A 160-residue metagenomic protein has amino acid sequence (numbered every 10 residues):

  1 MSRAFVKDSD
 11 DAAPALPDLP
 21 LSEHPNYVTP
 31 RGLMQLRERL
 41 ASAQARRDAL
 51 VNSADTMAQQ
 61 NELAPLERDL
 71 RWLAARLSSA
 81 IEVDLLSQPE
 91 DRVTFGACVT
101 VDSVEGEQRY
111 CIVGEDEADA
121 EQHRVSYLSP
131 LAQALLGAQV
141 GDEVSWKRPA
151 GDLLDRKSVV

Functional and structural regions predicted by a protein language model:
M1-R76: Helix-rich terminal scaffold detector
F5, L50, A64-E67, W72-S79 (+5 more regions): Bulky hydrophobic/aromatic packing residues
A12, P17-P20, H24-Y27, M57 (+7 more regions): Generic preference for well-ordered secondary structure
S42-A45, S79, Q133-V140: Short, intrinsically disordered, mixed-charge
S79-P89: Active-site phosphate-binding and catalytic loops of NTP-dependent enzymes
S87-D155: Non-DNA-binding regulatory cores of transcription-related proteins, predominantly C-terminal effector-binding
K157-V160: Conserved small/polar residues in nucleotide/adenosyl-binding loops
